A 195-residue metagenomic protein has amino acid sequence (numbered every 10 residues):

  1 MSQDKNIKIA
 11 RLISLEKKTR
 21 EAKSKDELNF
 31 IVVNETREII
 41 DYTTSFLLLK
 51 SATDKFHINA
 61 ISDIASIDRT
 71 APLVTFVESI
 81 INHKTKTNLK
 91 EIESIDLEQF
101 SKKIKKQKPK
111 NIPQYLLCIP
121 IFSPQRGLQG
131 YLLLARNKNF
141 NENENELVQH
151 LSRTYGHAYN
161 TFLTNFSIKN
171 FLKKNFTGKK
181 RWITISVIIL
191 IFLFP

Functional and structural regions predicted by a protein language model:
M1-E27, E38, T161-R181: Signal-transmission linkers at sensory-effector interfaces
K17-A22, F30-I39, S79-H83, K106-Q107 (+1 more regions): Amphipathic alpha-helical regulatory segments at dimerization interfaces that relay allosteric signals between sensory
E21-N59: Helix-loop-beta substructure at the N-terminus of cytosolic sensory domains that couple signal/ligand detection
A52, I64-F100, L147-H150: Acidic/proline- and glycine-rich, intrinsically disordered low-complexity segments that serve as regulatory linkers
Q114-S123: A short, aliphatic-rich beta-strand micro-motif
F122-S123, Q129-F140: Short beta-strand-to-loop transition segments that serve as allosteric relay/switch motifs in sensory/regulatory domains
F140-N160: Amphipathic alpha-helical "output/dimerization" segments
F176-P195: Alpha-helical transmembrane segments and their helix-membrane boundary motifs
